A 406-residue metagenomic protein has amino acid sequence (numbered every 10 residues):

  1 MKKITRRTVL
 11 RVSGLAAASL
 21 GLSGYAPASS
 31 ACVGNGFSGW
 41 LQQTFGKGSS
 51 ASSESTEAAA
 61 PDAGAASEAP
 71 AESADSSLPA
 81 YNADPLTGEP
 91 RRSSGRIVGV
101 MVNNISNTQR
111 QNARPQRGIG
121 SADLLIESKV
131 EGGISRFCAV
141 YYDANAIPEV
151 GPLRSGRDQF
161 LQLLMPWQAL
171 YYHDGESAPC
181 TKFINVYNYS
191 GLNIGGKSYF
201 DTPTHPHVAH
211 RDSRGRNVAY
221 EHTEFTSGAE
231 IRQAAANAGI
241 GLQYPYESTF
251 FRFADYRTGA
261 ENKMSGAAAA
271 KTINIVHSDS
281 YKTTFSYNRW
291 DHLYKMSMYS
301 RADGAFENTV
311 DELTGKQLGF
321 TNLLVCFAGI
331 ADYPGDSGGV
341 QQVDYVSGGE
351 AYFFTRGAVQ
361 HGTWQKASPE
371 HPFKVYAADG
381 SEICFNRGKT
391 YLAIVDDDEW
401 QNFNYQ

Functional and structural regions predicted by a protein language model:
M1-L20: N-terminal secretory signal peptides and thylakoid transit peptides that target proteins across membranes
S30-S38, I147, Q317-G319: Low-complexity, intrinsically disordered regions enriched in charged/polar residues
A31-P85: N-terminal, intrinsically disordered, polar/charged segments of Gram-positive cell-envelope systems that serve as
S67-L124, E131-Q406: A surface/extracellular/periplasmic glyco- and lipid-processing/surface-interacting theme
